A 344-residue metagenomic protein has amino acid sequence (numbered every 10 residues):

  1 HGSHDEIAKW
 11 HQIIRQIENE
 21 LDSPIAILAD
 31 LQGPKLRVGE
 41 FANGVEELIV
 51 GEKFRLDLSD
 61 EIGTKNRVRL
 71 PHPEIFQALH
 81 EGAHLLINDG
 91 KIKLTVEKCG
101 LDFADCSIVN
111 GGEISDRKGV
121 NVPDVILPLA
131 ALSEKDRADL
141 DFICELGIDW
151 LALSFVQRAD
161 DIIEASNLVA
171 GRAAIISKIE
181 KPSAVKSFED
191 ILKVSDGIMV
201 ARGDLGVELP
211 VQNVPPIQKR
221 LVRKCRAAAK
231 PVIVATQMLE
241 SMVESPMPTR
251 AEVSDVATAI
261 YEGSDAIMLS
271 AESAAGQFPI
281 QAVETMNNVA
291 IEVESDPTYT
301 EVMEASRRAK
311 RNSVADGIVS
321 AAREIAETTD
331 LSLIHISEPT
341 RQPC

Functional and structural regions predicted by a protein language model:
H1-H11, W150-R158, L205-P210, A271-P279: Glycine-rich, proline-tolerant flexible connector loops at the mouths of alpha/beta enzymes
Q12-A29, A165-A174, I217-A235, T285-Y299: Alpha-helix-loop-beta-strand connector modules within alpha/beta enzyme cores
Q32-P34, S59, G90, V109-G111 (+6 more regions): Active-site beta-loop-alpha junctions enriched in small/polar residues
G33, V38-L140: Beta-strand/loop-dominated core regions that host nucleotide or nucleotide-derived cofactor-binding catalytic loops
G119, P128, I176-I179, A227 (+1 more regions): Long, charged amphipathic helices and adjacent flexible linkers at domain junctions
P128-T236, M242-V253, I260: Conserved alpha/beta-domain cores
G206-V207, M238-E252, A266-Q277, M303-R307: Short beta-alpha connecting loops at secondary-structure transitions that line or flank enzyme active sites
S332-Q342: Residue-level detector of conserved catalytic or cofactor/ligand-binding positions in enzyme active sites
